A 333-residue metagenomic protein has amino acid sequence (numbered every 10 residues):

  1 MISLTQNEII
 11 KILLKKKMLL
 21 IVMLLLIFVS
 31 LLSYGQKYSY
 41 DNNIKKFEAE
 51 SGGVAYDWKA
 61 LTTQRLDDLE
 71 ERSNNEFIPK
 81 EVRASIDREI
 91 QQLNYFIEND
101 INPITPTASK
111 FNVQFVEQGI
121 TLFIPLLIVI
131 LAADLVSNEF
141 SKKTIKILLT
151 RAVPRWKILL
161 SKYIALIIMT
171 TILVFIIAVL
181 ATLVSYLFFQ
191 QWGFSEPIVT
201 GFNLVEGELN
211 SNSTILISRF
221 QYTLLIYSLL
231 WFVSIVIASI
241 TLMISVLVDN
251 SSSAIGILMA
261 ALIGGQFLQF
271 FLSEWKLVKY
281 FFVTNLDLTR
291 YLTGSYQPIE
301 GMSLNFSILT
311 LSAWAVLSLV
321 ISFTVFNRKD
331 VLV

Functional and structural regions predicted by a protein language model:
M1-L25, L160-K162: Aromatic- and glycine-rich beta-strand/loop motifs that create alpha-glucan
Q6-K15, I240-L247, S312-V333: Junction motif at the cytosolic side of a transmembrane helix
F28, L32-E50, W58, Y95-N138 (+4 more regions): Secretory targeting signals
Y34-Y38, S251-F281: Transmembrane helix segments
S39-E98: Membrane-proximal extracellular/periplasmic loop immediately following the first transmembrane helix
I128-A132, I145, L180, I240 (+3 more regions): Hydrophobic/aromatic residues in alpha-helical transmembrane segments
S141-L159: Interfacial "coupling" helices/loops that link adjacent transmembrane helices in transporter permeases
K276-G294: Short hydrophobic, aromatic-rich alpha-helical segments embedded in or entering the lipid bilayer of multi-pass
